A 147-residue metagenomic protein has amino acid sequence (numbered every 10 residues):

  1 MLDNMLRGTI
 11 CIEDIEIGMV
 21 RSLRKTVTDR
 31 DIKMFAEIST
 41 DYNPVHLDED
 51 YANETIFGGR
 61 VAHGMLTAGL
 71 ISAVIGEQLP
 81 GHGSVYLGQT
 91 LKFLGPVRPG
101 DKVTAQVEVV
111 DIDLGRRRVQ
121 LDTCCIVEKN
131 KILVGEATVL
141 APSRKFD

Functional and structural regions predicted by a protein language model:
M1-I17, V97-D147: HotDog/MaoC-like acyl-thioester-processing domains
M1-S84, F146-D147: Hot-dog-fold acyl-thioester-processing enzymes
S22-T26, K92, T138-L140: Generic structural detector for well-ordered beta-strands
T40-D41, A52, V85-L87, R117 (+2 more regions): Short, charged/polar low-complexity linear motifs in solvent-exposed/disordered segments
E77-D101: Mid-chain, well-packed structural core segment of small domains
